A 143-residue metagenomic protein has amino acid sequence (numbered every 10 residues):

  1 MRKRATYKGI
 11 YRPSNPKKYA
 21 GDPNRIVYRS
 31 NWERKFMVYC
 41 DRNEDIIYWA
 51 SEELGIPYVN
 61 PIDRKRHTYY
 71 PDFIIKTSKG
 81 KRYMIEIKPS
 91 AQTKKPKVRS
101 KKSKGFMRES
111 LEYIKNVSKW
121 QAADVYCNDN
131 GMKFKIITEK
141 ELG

Functional and structural regions predicted by a protein language model:
M1-G143: Electrostatic, structured charged patches in enzyme active sites and in nucleic-acid/phosphate-binding
